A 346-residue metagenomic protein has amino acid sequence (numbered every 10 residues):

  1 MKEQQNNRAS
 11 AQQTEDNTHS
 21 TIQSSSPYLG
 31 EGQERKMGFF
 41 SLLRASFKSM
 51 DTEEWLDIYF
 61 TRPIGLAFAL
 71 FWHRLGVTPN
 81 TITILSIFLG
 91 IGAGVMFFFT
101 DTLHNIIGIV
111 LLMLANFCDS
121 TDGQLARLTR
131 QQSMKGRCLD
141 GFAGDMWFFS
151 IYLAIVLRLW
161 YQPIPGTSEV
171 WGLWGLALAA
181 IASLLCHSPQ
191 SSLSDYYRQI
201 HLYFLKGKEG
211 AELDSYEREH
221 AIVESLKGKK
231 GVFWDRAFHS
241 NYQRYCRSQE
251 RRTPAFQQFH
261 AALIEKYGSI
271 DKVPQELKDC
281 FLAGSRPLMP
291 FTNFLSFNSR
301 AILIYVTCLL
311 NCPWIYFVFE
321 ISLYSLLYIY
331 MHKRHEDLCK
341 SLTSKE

Functional and structural regions predicted by a protein language model:
K2-I64, Y196-E346: C-terminal membrane-associated helical module and adjoining short loops/tails
F68, F88-G94, S150-A154, A179 (+1 more regions): Hydrophobic, membrane-inserted alpha-helices
P79-I84, D140-F148, M289-N298: Select subsegments of transmembrane alpha-helices in polytopic membrane proteins, especially boundary-proximal
P79-K135, Y152, L176-L185, F317: Membrane-embedded alpha-helical segments that form the functional core of polytopic membrane enzymes, especially those
G94-F98, I155-R158, C308, M331 (+1 more regions): Structural signal for membrane-spanning alpha-helices in multi-pass inner-membrane proteins, emphasizing helix cores
F98-T100, C118-L125, P189-L193, I329-S341: Juxtamembrane membrane-interface segments at transmembrane alpha-helix termini
V110, G123-G166, V170: Basic, amphipathic juxtamembrane/active-site segments that coordinate anionic phosphate or diphosphate groups
Q162, G166-H201: Alpha-helical transmembrane segments
